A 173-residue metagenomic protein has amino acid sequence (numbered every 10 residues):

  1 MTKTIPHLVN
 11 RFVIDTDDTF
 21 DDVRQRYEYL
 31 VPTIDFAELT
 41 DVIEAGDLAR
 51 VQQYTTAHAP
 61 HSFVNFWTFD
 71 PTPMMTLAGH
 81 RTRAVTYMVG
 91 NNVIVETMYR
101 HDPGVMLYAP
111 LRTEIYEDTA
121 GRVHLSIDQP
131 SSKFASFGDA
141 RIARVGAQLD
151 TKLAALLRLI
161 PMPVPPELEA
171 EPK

Functional and structural regions predicted by a protein language model:
M1-K173: Feature detects long, helix-prone N-terminal segments enriched in hydrophobes
